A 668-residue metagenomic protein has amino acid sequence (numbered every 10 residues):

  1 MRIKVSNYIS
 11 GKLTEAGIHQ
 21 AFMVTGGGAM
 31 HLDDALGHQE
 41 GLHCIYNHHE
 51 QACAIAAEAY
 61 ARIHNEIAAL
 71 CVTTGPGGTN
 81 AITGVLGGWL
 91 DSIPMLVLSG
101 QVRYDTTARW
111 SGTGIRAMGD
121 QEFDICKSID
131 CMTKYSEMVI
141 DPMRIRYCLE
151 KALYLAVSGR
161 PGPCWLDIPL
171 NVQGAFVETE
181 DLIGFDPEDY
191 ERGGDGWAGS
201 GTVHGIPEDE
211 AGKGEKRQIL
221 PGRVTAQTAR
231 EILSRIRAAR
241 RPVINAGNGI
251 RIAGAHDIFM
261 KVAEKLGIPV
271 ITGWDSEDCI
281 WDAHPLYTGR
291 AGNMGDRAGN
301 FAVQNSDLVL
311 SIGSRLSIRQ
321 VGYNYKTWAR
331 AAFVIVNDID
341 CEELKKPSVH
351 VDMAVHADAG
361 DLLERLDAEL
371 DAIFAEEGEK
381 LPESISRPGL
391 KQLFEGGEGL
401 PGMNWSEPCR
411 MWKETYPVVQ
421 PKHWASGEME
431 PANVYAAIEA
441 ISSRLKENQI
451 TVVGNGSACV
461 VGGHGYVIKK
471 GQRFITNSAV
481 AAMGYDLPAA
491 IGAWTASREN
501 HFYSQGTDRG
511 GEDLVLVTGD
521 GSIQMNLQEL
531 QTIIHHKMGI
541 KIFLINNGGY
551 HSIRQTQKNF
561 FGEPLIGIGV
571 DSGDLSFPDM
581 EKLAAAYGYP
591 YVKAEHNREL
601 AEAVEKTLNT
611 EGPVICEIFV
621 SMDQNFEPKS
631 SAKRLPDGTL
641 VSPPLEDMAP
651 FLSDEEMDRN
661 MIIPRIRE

Functional and structural regions predicted by a protein language model:
M1-L381, I385, R444, G539-I542 (+1 more regions): N-terminal alpha/beta PP-like core and its mobile active-site loop of ThDP/TPP-dependent enzymes
S6-S10, T14-H19, V24-G27, L32-Q39 (+2 more regions): Active-site diphosphate/adenylate-binding microenvironment
G28, C53, G77-N80, I125 (+5 more regions): Catalytic-loop motifs flanking and including active-site residues across diverse enzymes
L98, T106-D120, N293, P347 (+4 more regions): Thiamine diphosphate
R116-M118, A152, V172, R223 (+20 more regions): Domain-wide signal for the mature, well-folded portions of proteins, strongly enriched in nucleus-encoded organellar
M143, R192-E215, L220, A229 (+6 more regions): Phosphate/pyrophosphate-binding active-site segments
L153, R230-L233, I258-F259, R297-G299 (+8 more regions): Generic recognition of flexible, low-complexity loop/linker segments
N248-G249, S314-R315, G456, G519-G521 (+1 more regions): Active-site metal-binding loops of divalent metal-dependent hydrolases
